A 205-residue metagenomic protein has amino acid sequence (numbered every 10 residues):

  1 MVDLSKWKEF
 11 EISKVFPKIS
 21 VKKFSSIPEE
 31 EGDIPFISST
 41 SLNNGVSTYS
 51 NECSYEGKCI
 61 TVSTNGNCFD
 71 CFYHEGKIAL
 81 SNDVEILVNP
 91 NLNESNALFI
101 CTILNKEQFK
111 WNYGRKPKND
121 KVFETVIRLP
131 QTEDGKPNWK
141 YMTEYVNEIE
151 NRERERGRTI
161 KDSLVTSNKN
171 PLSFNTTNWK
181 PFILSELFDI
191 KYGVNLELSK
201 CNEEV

Functional and structural regions predicted by a protein language model:
M1-S41, T132-V205: Non-catalytic DNA-recognition/assembly elements of restriction-modification systems
S5, E29-E30, C53-Y55, Y73 (+3 more regions): A generic structural signal for short, non-catalytic loop/turn and secondary-structure boundary residues
E11, P35-F36, C59-T61, I86 (+2 more regions): Generic structural signal for residues positioned in beta-strands
S20-S26, G45-N51, C71-E75, N112-G114 (+1 more regions): Intrinsically disordered, low-complexity boundary segments flanking structured domains
L42-N43, T48-F99: A short beta-sheet element
H74-G76, Y113-K118, R152-D162: Short, tandemly repeated low-complexity microdomains enriched for cysteine and small residues
D83-V84, I100-T132: Glycine-anchored helix-breaking recognition loops at helix->coil/strand junctions
L92-S95, P117, D134-P137: Short alpha-helix boundary/capping segments
